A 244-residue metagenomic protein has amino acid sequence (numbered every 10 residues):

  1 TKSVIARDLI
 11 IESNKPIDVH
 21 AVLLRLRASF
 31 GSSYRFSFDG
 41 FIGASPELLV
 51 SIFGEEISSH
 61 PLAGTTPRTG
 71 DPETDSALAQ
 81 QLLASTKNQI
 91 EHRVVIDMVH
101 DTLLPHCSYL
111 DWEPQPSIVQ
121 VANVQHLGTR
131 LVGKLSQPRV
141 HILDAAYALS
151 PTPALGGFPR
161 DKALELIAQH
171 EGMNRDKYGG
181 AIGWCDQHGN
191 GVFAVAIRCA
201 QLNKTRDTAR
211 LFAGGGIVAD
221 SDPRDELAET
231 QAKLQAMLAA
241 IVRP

Functional and structural regions predicted by a protein language model:
T1-A6, F36-D39: ATP-grasp fold ATP-binding core
A6-E12, S58-H60, G64-Q169, T208 (+1 more regions): Contiguous alpha-helical scaffold segments within structured protein domains that host functional hotspots
E12-S58: SIR2/sirtuin-family catalytic core signature
N14-D18, I42, T74, Y147 (+1 more regions): Short, glycine/acidic-rich beta->alpha junctions
R35, L49-S51, S58, V95 (+5 more regions): Structured core elements
G40-I42, G54-A63, D111-W112, N190-A196 (+1 more regions): Short, well-ordered strand-loop elements centered on a beta-strand within folded domains, enriched for acidic residues
E47, R130-P244: Conserved hydrophobic core element of enzyme catalytic domains
